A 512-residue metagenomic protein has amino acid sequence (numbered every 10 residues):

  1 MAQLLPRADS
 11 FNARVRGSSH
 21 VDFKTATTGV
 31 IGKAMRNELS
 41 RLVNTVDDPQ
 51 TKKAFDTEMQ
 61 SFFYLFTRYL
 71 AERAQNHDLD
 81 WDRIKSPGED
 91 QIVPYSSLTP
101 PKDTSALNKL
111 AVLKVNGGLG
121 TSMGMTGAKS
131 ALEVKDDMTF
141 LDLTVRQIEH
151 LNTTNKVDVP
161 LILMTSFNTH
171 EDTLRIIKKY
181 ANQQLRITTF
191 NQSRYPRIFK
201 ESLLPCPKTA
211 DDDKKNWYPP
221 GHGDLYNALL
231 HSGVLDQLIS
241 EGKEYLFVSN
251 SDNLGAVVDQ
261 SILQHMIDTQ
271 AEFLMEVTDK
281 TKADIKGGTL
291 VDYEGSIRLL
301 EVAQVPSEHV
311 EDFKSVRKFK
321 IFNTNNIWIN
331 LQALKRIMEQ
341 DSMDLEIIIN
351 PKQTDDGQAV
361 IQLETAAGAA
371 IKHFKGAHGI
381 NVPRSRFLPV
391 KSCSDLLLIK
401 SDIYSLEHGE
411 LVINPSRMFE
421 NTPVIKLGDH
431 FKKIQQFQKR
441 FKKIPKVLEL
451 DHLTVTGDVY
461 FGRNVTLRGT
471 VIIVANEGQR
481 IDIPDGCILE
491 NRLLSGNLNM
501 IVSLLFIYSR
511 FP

Functional and structural regions predicted by a protein language model:
A2-N108, Q264-P512: Left-handed beta-helix
G32, D103-T126: N-terminal nucleotide-binding beta1-loop-alpha1 segment
V112-N116, F140-H150, L225-Q237, A367: Structured alpha-helical segments in the cores of large, soluble enzyme domains
K129-D142, E149, T153, L163 (+1 more regions): Metallocofactor- and cofactor-centric catalytic cores in central/energy metabolism, strongly enriched
T154-P160, K243-Y245: Short, surface-exposed connector motifs at secondary-structure boundaries
L161-S166, E276: Short internal beta-strands
E171-S342: Conserved core of the sugar-phosphate nucleotidyltransferase
